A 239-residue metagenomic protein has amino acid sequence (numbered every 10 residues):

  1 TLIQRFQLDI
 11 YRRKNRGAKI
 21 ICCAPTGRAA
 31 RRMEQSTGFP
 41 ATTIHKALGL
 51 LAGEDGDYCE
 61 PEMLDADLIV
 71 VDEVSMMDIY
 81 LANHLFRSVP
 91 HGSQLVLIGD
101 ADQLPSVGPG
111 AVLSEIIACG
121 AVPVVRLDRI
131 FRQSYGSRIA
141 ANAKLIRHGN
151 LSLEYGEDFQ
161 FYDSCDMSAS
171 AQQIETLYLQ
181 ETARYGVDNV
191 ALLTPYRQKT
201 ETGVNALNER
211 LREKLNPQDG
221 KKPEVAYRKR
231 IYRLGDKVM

Functional and structural regions predicted by a protein language model:
T1-E157: ASCE P-loop NTPase helicase motor core
T43, D236-M239: Conserved helicase core region in the C-terminal RecA-like lobe
A101-K237: Conserved helicase motor core of P-loop NTPases
